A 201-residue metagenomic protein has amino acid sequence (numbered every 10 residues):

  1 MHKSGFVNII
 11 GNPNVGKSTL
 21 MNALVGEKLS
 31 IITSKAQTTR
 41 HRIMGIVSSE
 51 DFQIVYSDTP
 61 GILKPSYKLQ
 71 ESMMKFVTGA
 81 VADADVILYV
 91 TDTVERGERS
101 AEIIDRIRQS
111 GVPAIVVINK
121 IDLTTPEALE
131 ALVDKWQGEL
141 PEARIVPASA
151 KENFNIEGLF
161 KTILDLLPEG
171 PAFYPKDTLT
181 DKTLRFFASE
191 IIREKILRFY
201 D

Functional and structural regions predicted by a protein language model:
M1-A82: Conserved G1/Walker A P-loop phosphate-binding module
N8, N22, H41, G45 (+8 more regions): Solvent-exposed alpha-helical segments within well-ordered globular domains of core cellular machineries
K17, N22, D58, D85 (+3 more regions): Acidic active-site catalytic centers that drive phospho-/nucleotidyl reactions and related ester hydrolyses
E27, I46-E50, P65, A80 (+5 more regions): Conserved, well-folded catalytic cores of nucleic-acid-processing and energy-transducing macromolecular machines
A36-T38, P60-L63, T93-G97, I121-T124 (+1 more regions): Conserved nucleotide-binding/hydrolysis micro-motifs of P-loop NTPases
D51-Q53, K75-I145: Conserved C-terminal guanine-recognition region of P-loop GTPase G domains, centered on the G4
V112-P113, D122-T180, L184: Canonical P-loop GTPase G-domain recognition
T178-D201: Long, well-ordered amphipathic alpha-helical subdomains in the mid-to-C-terminal portions of large enzyme subunits
